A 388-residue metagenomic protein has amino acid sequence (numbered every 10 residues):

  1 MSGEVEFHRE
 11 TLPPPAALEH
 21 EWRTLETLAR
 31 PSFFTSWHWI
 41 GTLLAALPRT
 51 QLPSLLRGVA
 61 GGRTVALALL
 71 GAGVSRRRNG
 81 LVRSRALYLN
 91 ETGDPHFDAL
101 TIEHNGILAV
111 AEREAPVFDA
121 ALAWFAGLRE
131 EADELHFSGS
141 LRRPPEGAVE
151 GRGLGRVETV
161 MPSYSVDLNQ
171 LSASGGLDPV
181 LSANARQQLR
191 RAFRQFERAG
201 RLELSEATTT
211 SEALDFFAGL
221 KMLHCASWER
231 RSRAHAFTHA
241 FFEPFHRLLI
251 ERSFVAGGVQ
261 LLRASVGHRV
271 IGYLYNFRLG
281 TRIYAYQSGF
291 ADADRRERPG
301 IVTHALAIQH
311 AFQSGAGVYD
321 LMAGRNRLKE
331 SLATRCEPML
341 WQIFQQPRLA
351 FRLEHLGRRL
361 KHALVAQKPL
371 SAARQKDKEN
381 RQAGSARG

Functional and structural regions predicted by a protein language model:
M1-G388: N-acyltransferase acceptor-side catalytic subdomain
